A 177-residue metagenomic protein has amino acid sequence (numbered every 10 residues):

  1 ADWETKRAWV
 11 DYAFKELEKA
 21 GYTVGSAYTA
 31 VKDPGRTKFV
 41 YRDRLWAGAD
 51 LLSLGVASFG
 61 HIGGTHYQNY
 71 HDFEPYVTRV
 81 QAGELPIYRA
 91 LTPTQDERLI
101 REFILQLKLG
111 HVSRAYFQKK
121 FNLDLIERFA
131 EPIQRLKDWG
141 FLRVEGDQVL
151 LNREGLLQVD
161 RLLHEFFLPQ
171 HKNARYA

Functional and structural regions predicted by a protein language model:
A1-L123, A174-Y176: C-terminal scaffold of the Radical SAM
A27-Y28, R128, G146-D147: Residue-level detector of family-conserved "landmark" positions at structurally sensitive sites
L123-K137: Short amphipathic alpha-helical interaction segments
K137-D147: A short, conserved structural fragment
Q148-N152: Minor-groove-contacting beta-hairpin "wing" of winged helix-turn-helix DNA-binding domains
E154-A177: Short, amphipathic alpha-helical interaction segments positioned at domain boundaries
